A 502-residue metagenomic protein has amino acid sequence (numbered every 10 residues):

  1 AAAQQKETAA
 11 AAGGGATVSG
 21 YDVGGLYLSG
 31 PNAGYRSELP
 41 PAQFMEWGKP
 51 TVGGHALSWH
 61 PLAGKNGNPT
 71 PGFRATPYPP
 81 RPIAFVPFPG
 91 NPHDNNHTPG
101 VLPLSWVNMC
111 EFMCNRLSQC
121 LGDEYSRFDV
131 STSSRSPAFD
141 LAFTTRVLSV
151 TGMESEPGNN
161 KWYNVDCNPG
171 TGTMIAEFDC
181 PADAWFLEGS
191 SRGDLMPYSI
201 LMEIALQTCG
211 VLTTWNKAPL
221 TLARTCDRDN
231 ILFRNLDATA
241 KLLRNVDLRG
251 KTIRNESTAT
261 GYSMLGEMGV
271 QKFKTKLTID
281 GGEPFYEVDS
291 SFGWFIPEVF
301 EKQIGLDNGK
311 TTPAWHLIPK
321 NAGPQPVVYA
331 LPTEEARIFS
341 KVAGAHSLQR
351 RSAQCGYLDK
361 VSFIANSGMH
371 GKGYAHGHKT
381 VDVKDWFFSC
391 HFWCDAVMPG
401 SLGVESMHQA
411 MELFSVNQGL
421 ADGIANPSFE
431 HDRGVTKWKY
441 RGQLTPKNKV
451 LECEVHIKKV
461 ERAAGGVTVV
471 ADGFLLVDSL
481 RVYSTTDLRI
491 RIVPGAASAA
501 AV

Functional and structural regions predicted by a protein language model:
A2-M196, L243-R249, T260-K272, K276-D280 (+7 more regions): Non-catalytic linker/capping segments at the edges of enzyme domains
G193-R224, S401-V404, H408-A410, F414-G419: Beta-strand/loop-rich accessory regions of lumenal/periplasmic or secreted enzymes, predominantly carbohydrate-active
W215-A218, T225, A238-L243, R441: Well-ordered mid-protein domain cores that form the structural environment of catalytic cofactors
L222-L232, L420-R433: Substrate-binding beta-hairpin/strand module that engages nucleic acids
R234-T239, D432-W438: Short, structured beta-strand/loop micro-motifs enriched in basic residues and often containing a Trp
I253-A259, L451-I457: Short tryptophan-centered beta-strand motifs in secreted/extracellular beta-sheet-rich domains of glycan-recognition
E283-P284: Hydrophobic, ordered structural segments
